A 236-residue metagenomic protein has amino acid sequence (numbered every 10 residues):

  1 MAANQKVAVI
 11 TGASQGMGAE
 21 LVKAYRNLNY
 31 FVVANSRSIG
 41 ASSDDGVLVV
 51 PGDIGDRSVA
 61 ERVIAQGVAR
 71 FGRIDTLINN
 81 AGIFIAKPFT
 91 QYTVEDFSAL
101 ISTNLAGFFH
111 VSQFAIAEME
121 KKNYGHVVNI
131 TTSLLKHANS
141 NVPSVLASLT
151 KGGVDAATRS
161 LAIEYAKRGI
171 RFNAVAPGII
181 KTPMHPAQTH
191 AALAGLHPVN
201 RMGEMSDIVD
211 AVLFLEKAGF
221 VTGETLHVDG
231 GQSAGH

Functional and structural regions predicted by a protein language model:
S14-Q15: Conserved glycine-rich cofactor-binding loop
G52-R62, V94, D207: The beta1-alpha1 cofactor-binding region of Rossmann-like NAD(H)/NADP(H)-dependent oxidoreductases
N80-I85, G230-G231: Conserved NAD(P)H cofactor-binding loop of Rossmann-fold oxidoreductase domains
P88-F89, D96-I101, L193: Substrate-binding pocket helix/loop in short-chain dehydrogenase/reductase
S112, T150, T158: Active-site helix of classical SDR
A117, R159, I163-K167: Alpha-helical segment proximal to the catalytic Tyr-Lys
I170, E204-V228, S233: C-terminal substrate-recognition "lid" of short-chain dehydrogenase/reductases
